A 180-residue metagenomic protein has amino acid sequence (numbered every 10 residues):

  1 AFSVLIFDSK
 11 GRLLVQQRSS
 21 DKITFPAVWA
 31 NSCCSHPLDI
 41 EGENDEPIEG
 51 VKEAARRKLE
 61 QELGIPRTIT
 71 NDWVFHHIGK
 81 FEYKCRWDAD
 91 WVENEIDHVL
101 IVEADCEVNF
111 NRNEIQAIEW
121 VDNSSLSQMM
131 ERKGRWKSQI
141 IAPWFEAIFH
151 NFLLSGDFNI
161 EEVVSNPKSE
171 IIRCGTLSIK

Functional and structural regions predicted by a protein language model:
A1-L5, R12-R57, Q61-I65: Conserved Nudix-box catalytic region and its N-terminal flanking loop in Nudix hydrolases and closely related
F7, G64-I69, E107-N111: Secondary-structure boundary elements
D8-G11, S19, E41-G42, E103-E107 (+1 more regions): Short loop segments at secondary-structure junctions
G11-L13, F75, H98: Conserved active-site beta-strand-loop modules that form the wall/rim of enzyme catalytic pockets and either contain
C33, H77-K180: Nudix hydrolase/Nudix homology domain
R67-G79: A short coil-to-beta-strand element that immediately follows conserved catalytic motifs
